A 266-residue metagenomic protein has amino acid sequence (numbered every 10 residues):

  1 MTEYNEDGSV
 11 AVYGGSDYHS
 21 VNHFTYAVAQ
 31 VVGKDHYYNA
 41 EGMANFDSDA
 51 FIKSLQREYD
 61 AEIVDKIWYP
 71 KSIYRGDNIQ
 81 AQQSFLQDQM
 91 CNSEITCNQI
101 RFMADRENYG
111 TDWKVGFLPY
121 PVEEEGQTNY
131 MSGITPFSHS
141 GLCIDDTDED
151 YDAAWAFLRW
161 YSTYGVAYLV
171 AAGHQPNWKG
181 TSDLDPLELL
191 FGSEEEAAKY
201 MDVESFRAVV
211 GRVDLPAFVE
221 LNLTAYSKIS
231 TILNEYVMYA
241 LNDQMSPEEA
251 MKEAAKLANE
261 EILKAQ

Functional and structural regions predicted by a protein language model:
M1-A44: Extracytoplasmic/periplasmic solute-binding protein
E41-R75, Y120-E123: Glycine-centered hinge/linker elements that transmit conformational signals in sensory and ligand-binding systems
K53-R57, E149-Y161, I229, A250: Short amphipathic alpha-helical coupling segments at ligand-binding clamshell hinges and other catalytic/signaling
K71-Q87: Short helix-initiation/N-cap motifs at beta->coil->alpha
Q87-C97, W113: Alpha-to-beta junction loops
I95-R101, S140: Beta->alpha turn/N-cap motifs
E107-G180: Extracytoplasmic/periplasmic substrate-recognition and gating elements
P136, A198-A258: C-terminal capping/gating helix-and-loop segments adjacent to ligand/active sites or protein-protein/ligand interfaces
